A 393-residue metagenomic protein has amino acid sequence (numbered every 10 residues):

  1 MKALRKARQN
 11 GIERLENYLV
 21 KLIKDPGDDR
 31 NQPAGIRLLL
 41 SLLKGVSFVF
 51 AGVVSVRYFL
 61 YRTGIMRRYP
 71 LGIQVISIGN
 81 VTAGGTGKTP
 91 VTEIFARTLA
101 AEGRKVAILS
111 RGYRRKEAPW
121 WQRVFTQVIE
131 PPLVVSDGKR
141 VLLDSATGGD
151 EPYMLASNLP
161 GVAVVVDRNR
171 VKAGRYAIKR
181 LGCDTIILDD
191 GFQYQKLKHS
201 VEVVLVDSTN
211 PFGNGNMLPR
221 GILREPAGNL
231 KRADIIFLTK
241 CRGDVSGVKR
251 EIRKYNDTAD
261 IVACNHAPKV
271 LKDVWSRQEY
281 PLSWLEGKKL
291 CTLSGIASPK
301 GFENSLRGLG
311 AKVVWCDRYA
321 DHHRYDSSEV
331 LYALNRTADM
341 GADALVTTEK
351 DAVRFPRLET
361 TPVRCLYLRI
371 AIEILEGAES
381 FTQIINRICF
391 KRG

Functional and structural regions predicted by a protein language model:
G11-Q74, I388: A transmembrane-helix-recognition feature enriched in membrane-embedded lipid enzymes and envelope glyco-/phospholipid
V49, T89, L155, D189 (+4 more regions): Residue-level signal for inorganic ion chemistry
I76-F95: Glycine-rich phosphate-binding P-loop
I94-V162: N-terminal phosphate/diphosphate-binding loop that engages ATP/GTP or pyrophosphate donors across diverse enzyme folds
M154-K198: Phosphate-binding/switch loop-helix module in NTP-utilizing enzymes
Y176-K179, G191-W284, C291, E303 (+2 more regions): Conserved catalytic-core segment of NTP-binding enzymes
A267-L271, Y319-R324, P362-R392: Short, flexible loop segments at boundaries between secondary-structure elements
K269-K272, S276-Q278, S283-S327, N386: Redox- and metal-dependent alpha/beta enzyme cores, enriched for Fe-S-associated oxidoreductases and cofactor-handling
